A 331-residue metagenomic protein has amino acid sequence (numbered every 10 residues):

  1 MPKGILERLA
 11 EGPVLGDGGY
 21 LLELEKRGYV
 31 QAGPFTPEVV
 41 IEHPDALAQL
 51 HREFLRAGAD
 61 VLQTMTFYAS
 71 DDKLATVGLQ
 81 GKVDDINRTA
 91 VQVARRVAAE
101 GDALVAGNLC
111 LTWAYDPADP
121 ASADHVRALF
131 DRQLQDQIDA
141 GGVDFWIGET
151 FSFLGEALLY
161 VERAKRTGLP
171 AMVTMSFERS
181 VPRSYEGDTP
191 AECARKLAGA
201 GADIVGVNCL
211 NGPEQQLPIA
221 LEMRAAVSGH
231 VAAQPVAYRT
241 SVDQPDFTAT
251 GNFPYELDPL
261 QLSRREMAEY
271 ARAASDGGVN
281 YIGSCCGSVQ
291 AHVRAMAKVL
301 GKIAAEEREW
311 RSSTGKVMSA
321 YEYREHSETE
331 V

Functional and structural regions predicted by a protein language model:
M1-V331: Domain-level signal for soluble alpha/beta catalytic cores
